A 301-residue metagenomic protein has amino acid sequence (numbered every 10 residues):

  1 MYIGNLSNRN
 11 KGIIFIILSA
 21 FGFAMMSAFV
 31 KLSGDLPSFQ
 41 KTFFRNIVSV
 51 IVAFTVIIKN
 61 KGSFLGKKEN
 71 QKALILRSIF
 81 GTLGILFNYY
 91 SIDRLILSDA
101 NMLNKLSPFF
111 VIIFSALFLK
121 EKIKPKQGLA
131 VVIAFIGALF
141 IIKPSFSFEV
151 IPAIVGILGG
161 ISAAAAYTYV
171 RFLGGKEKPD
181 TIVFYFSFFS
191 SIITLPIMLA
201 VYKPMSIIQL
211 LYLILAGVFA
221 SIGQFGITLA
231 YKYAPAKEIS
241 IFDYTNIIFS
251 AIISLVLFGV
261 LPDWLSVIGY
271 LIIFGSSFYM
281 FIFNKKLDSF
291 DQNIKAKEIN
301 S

Functional and structural regions predicted by a protein language model:
M1-F21, V50-L76, P125, G175-E177 (+4 more regions): Membrane-interface interhelical linkers
M1-Q40, S147-F172, D291-S301: Glycine-/small-residue-enriched transmembrane alpha-helix faces in small-molecule transporters and effluxers
N8-G12, D35, F43, G66-N70 (+4 more regions): Juxtamembrane helix-entry segments on the extracytoplasmic side of multipass membrane proteins
I14, L18, F44-V48, K72 (+10 more regions): Hydrophobic residues within alpha-helical transmembrane segments of multi-pass solute transporters/permease subunits
A20-A24, F54, S78, T82-L86 (+8 more regions): Hydrophobic/small/kink-forming positions within alpha-helical transmembrane segments of polytopic membrane proteins
Y90, S107-L129, I248-V267: C-terminal transmembrane-helix exit sites in multi-pass transporters
A100-L106, L173, E177-F189, Q224-L255: Helix-helix packing/entry segments at the starts of transmembrane helices
K126-I142, L265-N284: Hydrophobic transmembrane alpha-helices of multi-pass small-molecule transport proteins
